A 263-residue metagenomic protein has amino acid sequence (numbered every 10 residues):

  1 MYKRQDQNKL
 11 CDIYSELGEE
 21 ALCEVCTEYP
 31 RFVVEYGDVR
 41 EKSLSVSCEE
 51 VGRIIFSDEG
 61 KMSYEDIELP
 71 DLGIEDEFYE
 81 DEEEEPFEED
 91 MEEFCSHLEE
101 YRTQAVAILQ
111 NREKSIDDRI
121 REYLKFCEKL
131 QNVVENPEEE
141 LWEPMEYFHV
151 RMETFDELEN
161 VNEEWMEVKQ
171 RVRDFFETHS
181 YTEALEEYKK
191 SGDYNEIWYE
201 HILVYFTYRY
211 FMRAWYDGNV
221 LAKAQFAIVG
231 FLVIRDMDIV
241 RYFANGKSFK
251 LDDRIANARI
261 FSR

Functional and structural regions predicted by a protein language model:
M1-Q5: Conserved small/polar residues in nucleotide/adenosyl-binding loops
D6-F56: Short Cys/His-based metal-binding microdomains
Y14-G18, Y36, E89-E93, H97 (+2 more regions): Conserved aromatic-histidine-acidic binding/catalytic patches
E50-H149: Charged, amphipathic alpha-helical linkers/stalks
E113-R263: Hydrophobic, aromatic-lined core segments that form the binding pocket/scaffold for planar heteroaromatic ligands
